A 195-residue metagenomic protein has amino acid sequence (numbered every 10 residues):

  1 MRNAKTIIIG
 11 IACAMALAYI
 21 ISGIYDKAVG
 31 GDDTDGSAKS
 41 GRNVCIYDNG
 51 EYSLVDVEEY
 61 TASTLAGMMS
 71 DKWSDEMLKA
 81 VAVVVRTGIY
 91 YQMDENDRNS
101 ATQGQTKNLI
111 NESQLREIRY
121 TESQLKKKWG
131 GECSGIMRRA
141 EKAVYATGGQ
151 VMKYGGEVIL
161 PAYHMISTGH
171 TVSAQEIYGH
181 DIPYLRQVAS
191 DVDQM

Functional and structural regions predicted by a protein language model:
M1-M195: Conserved, single-site charged/polar hotspot
